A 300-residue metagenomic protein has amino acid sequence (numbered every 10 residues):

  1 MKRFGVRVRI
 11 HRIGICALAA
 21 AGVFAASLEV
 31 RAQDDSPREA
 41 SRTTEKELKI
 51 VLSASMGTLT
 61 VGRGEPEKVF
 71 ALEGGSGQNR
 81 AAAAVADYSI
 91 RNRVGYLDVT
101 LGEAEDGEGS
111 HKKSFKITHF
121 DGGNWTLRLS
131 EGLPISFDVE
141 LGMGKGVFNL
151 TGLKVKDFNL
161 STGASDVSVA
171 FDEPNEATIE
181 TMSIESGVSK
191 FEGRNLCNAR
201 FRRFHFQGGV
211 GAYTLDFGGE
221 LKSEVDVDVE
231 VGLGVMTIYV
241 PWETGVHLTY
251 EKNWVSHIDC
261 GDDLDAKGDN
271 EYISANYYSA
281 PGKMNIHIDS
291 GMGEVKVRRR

Functional and structural regions predicted by a protein language model:
M1-I10: N-terminal secretory signal peptides that target proteins for export/translocation
G14-A25: Bacterial N-terminal signal peptides
L28-A32: Sec/Tat signal peptide C-region and signal peptidase I cleavage site
Q33-T43, E65, F70-T118, V169-R300: Short, surface-exposed interaction patches in beta-rich subdomains that mediate adhesion/assembly near membranes
A40-P66: N-terminal targeting signals for Sec/Tat export/insertion, comprising classic cleavable signal peptides
S89-V94, E103-E105, T126, L133-S136 (+1 more regions): Pepsin/retropepsin-fold aspartyl endopeptidases
D106-L141: Surface-exposed, polar helix/loop patches in the mature regions of secreted/periplasmic/lumenal proteins that form
S136-A177: Right-handed parallel beta-helix
